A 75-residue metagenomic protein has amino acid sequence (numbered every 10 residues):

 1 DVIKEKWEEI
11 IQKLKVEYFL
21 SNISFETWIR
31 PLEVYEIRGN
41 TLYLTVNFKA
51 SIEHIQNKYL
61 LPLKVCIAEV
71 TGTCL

Functional and structural regions predicted by a protein language model:
D1-L75: Polybasic interaction patches
